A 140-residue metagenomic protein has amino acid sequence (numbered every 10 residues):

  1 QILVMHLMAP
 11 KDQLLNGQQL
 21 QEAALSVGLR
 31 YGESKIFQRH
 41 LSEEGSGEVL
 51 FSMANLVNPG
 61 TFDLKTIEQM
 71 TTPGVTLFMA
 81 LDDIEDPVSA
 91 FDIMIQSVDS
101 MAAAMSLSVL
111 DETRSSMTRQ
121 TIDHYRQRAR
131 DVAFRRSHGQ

Functional and structural regions predicted by a protein language model:
Q1-K65: Short, highly charged
Q1-L14, P59, Q69-D83, S115 (+1 more regions): Long, low-complexity, intrinsically disordered polar/charged segments
Q19-A23, I36, H40, G45-G47 (+7 more regions): Generic preference for flexible, low-structure residues
Q38-P87, M94-A102: Long, charge-patterned amphipathic alpha-helical coiled-coil/hairpin "stalk" segments used as oligomerization
T76-Q140: Well-ordered alpha/beta subsegment
